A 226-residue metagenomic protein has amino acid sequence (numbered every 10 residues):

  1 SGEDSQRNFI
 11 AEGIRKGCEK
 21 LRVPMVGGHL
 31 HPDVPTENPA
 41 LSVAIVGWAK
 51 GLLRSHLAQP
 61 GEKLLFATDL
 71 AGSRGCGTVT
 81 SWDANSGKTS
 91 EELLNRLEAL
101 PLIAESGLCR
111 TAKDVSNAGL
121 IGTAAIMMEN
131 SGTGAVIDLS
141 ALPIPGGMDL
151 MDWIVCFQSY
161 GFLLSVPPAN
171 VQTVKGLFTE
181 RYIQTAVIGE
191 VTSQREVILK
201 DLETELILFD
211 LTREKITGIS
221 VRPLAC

Functional and structural regions predicted by a protein language model:
S1-T78, V187-T192, K200-L202: Glycine-rich anion-binding loops of enzyme active sites
I14, A124, V174: Aromatic/hydrophobic pocket-lining residues that form π-stacking "cages" and hydrophobic walls in ligand
L30-P32, D69-L70, V115-A118, S140-L142 (+2 more regions): Short, ordered loop/turn segments at secondary-structure junctions
C76-E92: Short, compositionally biased
T89-S159: Active-site-proximal betaalpha loop/short-helix elements that scaffold phosphoryl/nucleotidyl transfer chemistry
S165-Q172: Helix N-cap motif at beta-to-alpha junctions
T173-Y182: Short amphipathic alpha-helices in soluble, non-transmembrane regions that often serve as interface/regulatory elements
R181-C226: Acidic, Ser/Thr/Pro-rich beta/coil linker or hinge segments at domain junctions
